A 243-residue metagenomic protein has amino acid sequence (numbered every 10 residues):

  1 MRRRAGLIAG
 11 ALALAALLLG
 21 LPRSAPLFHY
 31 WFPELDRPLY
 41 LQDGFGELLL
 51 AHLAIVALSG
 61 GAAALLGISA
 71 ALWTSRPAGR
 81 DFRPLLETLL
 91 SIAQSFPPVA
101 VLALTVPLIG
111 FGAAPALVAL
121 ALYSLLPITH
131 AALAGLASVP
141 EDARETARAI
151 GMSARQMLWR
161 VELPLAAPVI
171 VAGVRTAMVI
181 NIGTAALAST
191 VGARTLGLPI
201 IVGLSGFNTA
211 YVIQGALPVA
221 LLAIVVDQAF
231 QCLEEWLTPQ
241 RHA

Functional and structural regions predicted by a protein language model:
M1-G61, T238-A243: N-terminal, non-cleaved signal-anchor transmembrane helix
A5-A9, L18-P22, A137, I213-A243: C-terminal transmembrane helix and the adjacent membrane-cytosol boundary/short C-terminal tail of inner/organellar
G44-S59, V106-P127, A166-A167, Y211 (+1 more regions): Loop-to-helix entry region at the N-terminal start of transmembrane alpha-helices in multi-pass membrane transporters
L66, L90-P98, V118-L133, A137 (+3 more regions): Faces of alpha-helical transmembrane segments in polytopic inner-membrane proteins
S69-T105, H130-A137, E145: Cytoplasmic-entry segments and transmembrane alpha-helices of multi-pass inner-membrane transporters
P107, T184-V219, T238, A243: Glycine-rich helix-loop "coupling/hinge" segments at transmembrane-helix boundaries in multipass transporters
L122, A154-A188, Q214, V219 (+2 more regions): Transmembrane alpha-helices
L136-D142, T146-A166, G192-R194: Short helix-to-coil transition segments within interhelical loops that connect adjacent transmembrane helices
